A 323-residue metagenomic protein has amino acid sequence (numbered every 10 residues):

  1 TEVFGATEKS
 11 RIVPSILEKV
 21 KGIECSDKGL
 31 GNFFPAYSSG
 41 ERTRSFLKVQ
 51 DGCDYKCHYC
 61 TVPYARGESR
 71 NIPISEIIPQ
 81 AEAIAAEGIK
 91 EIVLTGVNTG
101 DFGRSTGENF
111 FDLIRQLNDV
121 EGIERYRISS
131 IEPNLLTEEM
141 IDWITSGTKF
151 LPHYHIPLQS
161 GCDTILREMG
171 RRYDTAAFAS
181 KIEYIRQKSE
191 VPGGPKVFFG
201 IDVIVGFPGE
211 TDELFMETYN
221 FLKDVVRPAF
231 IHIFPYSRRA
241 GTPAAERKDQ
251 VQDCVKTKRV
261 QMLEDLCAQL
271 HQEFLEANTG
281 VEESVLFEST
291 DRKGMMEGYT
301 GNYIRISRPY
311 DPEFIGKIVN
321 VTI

Functional and structural regions predicted by a protein language model:
T1-A6, F111-I123, S146-L151, E217-F230: Structural recognition of alpha->loop->beta junctions
T1-D101, E139, Y154, T175-G193 (+5 more regions): Proteins enriched for Cys/Gly/acidic motifs involved in redox and nucleic-acid/cofactor modification
Y37-S38, D142-S146, L158, L275-A277 (+2 more regions): Replace "in large, NTP-powered and nucleic-acid-processing enzymes" with "in large, NTP-powered factors and other
R66-G67, R167-D174, E246-V251: Short glycine-enriched, charge-decorated loop/helix-capping segments at active-site entrances that position
I77, L94, I128, I156 (+6 more regions): Conserved, mostly hydrophobic/aromatic
A86-D212: Conserved SAM/AdoMet-binding glycine-rich loop
G122-I123, R227-P228, P243-R247, V251 (+1 more regions): Conserved N-terminal phosphate-binding loop of PLP-dependent enzymes in the Aspartate aminotransferase
E246-I323: Terminal RNA-binding accessory module
